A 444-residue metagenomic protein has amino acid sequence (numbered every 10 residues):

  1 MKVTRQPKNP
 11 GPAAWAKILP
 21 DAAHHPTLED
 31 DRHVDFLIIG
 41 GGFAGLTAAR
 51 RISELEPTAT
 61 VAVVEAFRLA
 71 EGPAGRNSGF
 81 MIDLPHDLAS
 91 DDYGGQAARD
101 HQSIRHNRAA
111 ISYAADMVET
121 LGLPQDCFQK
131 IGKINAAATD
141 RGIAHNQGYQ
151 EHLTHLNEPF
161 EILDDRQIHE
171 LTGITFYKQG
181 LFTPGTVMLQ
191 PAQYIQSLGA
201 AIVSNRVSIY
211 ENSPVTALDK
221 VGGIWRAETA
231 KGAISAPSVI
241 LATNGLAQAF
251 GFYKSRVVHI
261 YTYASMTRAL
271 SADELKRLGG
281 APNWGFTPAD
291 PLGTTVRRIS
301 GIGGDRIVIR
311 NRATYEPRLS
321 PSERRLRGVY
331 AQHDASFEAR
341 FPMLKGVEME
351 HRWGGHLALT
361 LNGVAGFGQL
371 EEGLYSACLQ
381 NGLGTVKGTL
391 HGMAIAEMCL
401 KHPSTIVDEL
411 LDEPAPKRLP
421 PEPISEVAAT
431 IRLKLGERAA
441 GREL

Functional and structural regions predicted by a protein language model:
M1-F36, E54-L55, A59-T60: Extreme N-terminal leader/targeting segments of oxidoreductases
G40, L84, T229, A236 (+1 more regions): Short, well-ordered coil/turn residues at beta-beta hairpins and beta-strand->alpha-helix junctions within
G40-L46, A66: Glycine-rich Rossmann-fold phosphate-binding loop(s) that bind the pyrophosphate of adenine dinucleotide cofactors
S53-R76: Glycine-rich FAD pyrophosphate-binding loop
L84-D165: Dinucleotide-binding Rossmann-like beta1-alpha1 core, especially the glycine-rich loop that anchors the ADP
S112, T120-F128, V215-A217, A233-D273 (+1 more regions): Active-site substrate-recognition segment that forms the wall of the catalytic cavity or substrate channel
A144, E151-T154, T175-P237: Helical element adjacent to the flavin cofactor pocket in flavoenzyme catalytic cores
Y315-L435: C-terminal catalytic lobe of FAD-dependent flavoproteins
